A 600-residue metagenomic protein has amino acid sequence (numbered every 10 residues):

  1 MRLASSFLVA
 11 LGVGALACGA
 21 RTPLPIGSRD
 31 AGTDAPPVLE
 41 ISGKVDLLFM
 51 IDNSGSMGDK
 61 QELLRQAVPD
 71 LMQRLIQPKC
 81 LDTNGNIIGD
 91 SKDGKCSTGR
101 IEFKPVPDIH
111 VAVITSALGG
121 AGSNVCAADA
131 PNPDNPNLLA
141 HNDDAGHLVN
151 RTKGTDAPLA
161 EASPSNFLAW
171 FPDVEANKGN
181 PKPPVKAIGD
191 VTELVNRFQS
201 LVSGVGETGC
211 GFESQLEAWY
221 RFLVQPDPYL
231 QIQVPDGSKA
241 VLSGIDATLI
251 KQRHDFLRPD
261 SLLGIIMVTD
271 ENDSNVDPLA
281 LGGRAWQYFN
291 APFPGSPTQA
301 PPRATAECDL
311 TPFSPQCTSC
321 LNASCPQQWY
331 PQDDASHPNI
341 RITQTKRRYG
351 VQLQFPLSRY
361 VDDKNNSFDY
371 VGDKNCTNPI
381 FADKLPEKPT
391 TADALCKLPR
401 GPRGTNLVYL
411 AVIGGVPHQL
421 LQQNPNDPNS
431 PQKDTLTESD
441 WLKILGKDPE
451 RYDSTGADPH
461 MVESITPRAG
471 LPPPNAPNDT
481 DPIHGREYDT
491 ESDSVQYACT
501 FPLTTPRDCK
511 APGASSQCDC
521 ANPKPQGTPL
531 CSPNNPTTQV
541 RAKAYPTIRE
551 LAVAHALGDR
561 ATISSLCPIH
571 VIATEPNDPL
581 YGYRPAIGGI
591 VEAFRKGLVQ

Functional and structural regions predicted by a protein language model:
M1-L8: Bacterial N-terminal signal peptides that target proteins for export
G14-A17: C-terminal motif of bacterial Sec signal peptides marking the signal peptidase cleavage site
G19-Q600: Divalent cation-coordinating acidic motifs and surrounding scaffolds that mediate Ca2+/Mg2+/Mn2+/Zn2+-dependent binding
